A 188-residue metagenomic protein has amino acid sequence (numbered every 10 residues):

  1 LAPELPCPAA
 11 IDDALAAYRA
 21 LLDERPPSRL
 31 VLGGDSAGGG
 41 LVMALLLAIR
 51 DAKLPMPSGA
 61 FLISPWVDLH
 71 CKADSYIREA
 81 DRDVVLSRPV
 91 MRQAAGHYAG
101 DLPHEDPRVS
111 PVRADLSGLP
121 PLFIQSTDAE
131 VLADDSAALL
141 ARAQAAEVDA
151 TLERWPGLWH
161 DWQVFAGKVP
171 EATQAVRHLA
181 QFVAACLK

Functional and structural regions predicted by a protein language model:
L1-K188: Alpha/beta-hydrolase superfamily serine-hydrolase fold, recognizing
